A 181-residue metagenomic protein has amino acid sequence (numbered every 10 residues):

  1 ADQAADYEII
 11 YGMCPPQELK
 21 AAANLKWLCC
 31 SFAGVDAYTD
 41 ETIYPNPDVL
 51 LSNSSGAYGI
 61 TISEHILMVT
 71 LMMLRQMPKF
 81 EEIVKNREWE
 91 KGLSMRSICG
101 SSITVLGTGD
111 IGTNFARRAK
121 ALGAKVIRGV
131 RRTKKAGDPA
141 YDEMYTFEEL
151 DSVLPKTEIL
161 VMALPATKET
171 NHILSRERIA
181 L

Functional and structural regions predicted by a protein language model:
A1, E8-M13, I83-K91, P139-F147 (+1 more regions): Short gly/ser/thr-rich secondary-structure transition/capping motifs
D2-A5, L19-A22, I98, S152-T157 (+1 more regions): A short, aliphatic-rich alpha-helical micro-motif
A5-E8, A22-L25, G123, Y141-D142 (+1 more regions): Short, well-ordered alpha-helix to beta-strand connector turns
D6-V84: Phosphate/diphosphate ligand-binding glycine-rich loop within oxidoreductases
I10, L28, I66, I103-G107 (+2 more regions): Generic structural signal for small/hydrophobic residues in well-ordered secondary structure, especially within
D48-L50, F80-N114, E143: Glycine-rich NAD(P)-binding loop of Rossmann-like domains
A119: Aromatic pocket-lining residues of Rossmann-like dinucleotide-binding sites
T133-L181: Rossmann-like adenosine-cofactor binding region
